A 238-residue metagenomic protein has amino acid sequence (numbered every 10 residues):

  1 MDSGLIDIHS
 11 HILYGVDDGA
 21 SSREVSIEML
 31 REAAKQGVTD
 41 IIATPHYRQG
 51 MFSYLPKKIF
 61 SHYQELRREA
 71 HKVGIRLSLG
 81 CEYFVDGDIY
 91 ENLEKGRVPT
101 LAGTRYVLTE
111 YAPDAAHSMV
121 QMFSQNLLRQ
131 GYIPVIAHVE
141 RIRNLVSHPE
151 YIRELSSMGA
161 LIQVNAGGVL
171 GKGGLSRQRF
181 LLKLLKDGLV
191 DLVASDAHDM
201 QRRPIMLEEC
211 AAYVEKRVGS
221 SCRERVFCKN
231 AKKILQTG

Functional and structural regions predicted by a protein language model:
M1-G74: An N-terminally biased module of ancient metal coordination in phosphate/nucleic-acid-related enzymes
I6-I8, I42-T44, S78-E82, V135-A137 (+2 more regions): Active-site neighborhood of phospho(di)ester-bond hydrolases with catalytic His/Asp-centered motifs
I12-R23, V107-A115, V169: Active-site mouth loops of central-metabolism enzymes
A34, L128, L185-K186: Non-catalytic positions within long, well-ordered alpha-helices that form the structural scaffold/packing of enzyme
R48-M51, F84-D86, R141-L145, V169-K172 (+1 more regions): Active-site environment of divalent metal-dependent phosphoester hydrolases
S53-Q163: Extended substrate/RNA-proximal surfaces in nucleic-acid metabolism proteins
L189-I205: Short acidic/histidine-rich active-site segments
L207-G238: Mid-to-C-terminal alpha-helical segments outside catalytic/metal-binding sites
